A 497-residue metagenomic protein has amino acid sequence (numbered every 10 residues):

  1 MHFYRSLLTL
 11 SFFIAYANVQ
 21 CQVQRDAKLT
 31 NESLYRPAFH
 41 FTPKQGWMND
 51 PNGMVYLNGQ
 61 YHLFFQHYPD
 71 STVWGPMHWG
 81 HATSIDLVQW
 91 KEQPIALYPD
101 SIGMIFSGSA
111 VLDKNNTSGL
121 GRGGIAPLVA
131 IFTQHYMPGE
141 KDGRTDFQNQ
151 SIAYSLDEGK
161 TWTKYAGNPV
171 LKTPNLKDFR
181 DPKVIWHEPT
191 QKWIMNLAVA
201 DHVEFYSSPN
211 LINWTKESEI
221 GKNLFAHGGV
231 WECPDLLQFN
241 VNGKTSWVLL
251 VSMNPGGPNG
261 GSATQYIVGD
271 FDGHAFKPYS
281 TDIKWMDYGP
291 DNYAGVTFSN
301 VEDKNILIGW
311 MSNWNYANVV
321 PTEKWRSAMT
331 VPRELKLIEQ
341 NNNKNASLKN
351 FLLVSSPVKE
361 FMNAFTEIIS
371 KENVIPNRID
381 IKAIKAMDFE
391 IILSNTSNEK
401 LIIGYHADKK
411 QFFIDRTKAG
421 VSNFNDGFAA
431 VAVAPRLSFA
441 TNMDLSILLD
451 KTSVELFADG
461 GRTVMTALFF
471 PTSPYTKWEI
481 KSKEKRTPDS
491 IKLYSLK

Functional and structural regions predicted by a protein language model:
M1-R25: Bacterial Sec-dependent N-terminal signal peptides
Y16-V19, N223-L224, S473: Hydrophobic alpha-helical segments
Q22-P182, W186-G229, N240-Y288, G309-F365 (+3 more regions): Beta-rich carbohydrate-recognition and catalytic domains
V23, N242, D270-D282, M286-K497: Beta-rich accessory regions
G108, E232-P234, Y293: Repeated scaffold domains used in trafficking and secretory/extracellular systems, primarily beta-propellers
L237: Catalytic nucleophile-His microenvironment captured as a short glycine-rich beta-strand/loop that brackets
